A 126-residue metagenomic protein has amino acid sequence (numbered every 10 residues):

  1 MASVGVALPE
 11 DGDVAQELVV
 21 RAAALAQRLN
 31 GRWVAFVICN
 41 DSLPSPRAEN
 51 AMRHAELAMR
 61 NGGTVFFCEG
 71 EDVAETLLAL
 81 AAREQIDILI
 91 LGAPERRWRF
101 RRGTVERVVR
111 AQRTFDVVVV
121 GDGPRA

Functional and structural regions predicted by a protein language model:
M1-F66: Small/aliphatic-rich secondary-structure junction motif
E10, A82, P94-R96: Short glycine-rich anion-binding loops that position phosphate/pyrophosphate groups of nucleotides and phosphorylated
A26, A58, A81, R110-Q112: A generic structural signal for well-ordered alpha-helical segments
V37, I88, A93-P94, G121: Short secondary-structure boundary segments
N61-I88, R125-A126: Structural beta-alpha unit
G92-R107: Glycine-rich, Arg-bearing micro-motifs that act as flexible, cationic patches
V109-A126: Short, flexible loop segments at boundaries between secondary-structure elements
